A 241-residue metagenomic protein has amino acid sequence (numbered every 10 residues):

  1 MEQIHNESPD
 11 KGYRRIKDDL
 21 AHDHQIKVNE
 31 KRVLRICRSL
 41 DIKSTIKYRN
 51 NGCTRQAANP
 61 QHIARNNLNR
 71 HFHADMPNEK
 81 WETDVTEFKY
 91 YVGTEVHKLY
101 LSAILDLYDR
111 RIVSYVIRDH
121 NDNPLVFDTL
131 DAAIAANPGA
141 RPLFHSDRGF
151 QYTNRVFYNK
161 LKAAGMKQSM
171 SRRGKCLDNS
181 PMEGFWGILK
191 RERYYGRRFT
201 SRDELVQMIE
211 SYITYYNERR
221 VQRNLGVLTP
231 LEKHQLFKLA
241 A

Functional and structural regions predicted by a protein language model:
M1, I16, V33, C37 (+11 more regions): Mobile genetic element proteins and their domesticated derivatives, centered on retroelements and DNA transposons
M1-M76, K175, T229-K238: Basic, flexible linker segments flanking DNA-binding modules in nucleic acid-interacting mobile-element proteins
P9-D10, Q25, F72-H73, Y91 (+3 more regions): Conserved, non-catalytic sequence blocks in retroelement Pol enzymes and Pol-derived host proteins
I46-G52, F144-R148, K162-P181, R197-T200: RNase H-like polynucleotidyl transferase catalytic core
R70, A74-V113, D119: An active-site-proximal beta-strand-loop segment
H97, V116-N137: Active-site beta-loop-alpha junctions of metal-dependent nucleic acid enzymes, especially the RNase H-like/DDE
G139-N154, R172, L228-L231: Acidic/histidine-rich, metal-coordinating catalytic segments
K162-M166, I188-A241: C-terminal domain-tail junction helix/linker
